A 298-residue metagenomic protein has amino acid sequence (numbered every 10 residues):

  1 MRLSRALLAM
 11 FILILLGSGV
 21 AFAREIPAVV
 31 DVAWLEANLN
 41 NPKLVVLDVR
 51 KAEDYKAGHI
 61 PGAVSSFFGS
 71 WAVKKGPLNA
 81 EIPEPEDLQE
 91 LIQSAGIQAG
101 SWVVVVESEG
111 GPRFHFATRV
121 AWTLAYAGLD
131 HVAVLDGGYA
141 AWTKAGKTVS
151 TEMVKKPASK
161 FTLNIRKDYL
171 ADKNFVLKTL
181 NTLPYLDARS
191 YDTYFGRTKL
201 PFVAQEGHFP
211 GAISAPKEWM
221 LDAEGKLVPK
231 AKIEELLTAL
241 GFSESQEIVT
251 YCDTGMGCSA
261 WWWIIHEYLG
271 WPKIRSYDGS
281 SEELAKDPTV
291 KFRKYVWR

Functional and structural regions predicted by a protein language model:
M1-A6: Positively charged n-region of N-terminal signal peptides that target proteins for export
L7-S18: Bacterial N-terminal signal peptides
R24-I26, A72, A140-P210, T289-R298: Active-site neighborhoods of enzymes that stabilize oxyanions during catalysis
R24-N40: Short N-terminal segments immediately surrounding and downstream of signal-peptide cleavage
L35, V45-R50, S66, Y185-D187: Short hydrophobic beta-strand that contains or immediately precedes a catalytic carboxylate
V73-S101, K217-I248: Helix-loop module immediately N-terminal to the HCX5R catalytic loop in PTP-like cysteine phosphatase domains
P85-F175, G257-I274, G279-S280: Thiolate-centered catalytic microenvironments shared by cysteine-dependent enzyme domains
E235, S245-R298: C-terminal soluble interaction/assembly domains
